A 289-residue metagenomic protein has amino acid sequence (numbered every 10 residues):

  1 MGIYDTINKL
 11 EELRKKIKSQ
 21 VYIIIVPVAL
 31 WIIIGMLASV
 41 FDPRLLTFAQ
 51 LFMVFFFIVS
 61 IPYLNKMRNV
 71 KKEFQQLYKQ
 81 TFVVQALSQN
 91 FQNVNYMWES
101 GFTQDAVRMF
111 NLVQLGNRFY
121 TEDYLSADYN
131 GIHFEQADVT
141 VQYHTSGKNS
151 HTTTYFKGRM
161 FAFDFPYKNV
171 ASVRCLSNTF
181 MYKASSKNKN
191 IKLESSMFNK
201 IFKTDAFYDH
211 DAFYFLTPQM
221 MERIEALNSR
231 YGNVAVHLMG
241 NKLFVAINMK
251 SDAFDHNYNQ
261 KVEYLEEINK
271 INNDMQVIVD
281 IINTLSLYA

Functional and structural regions predicted by a protein language model:
M1-T6, F74-F91: Juxtamembrane membrane-interface segments of multi-pass membrane proteins
M1-V21: Cytosolic juxtamembrane N-terminal segments of multi-pass membrane proteins
K15-K18, V59-F82: Transmembrane-cytosolic junction motif
K18-L30: Transmembrane alpha-helical segments and their cytosolic interface motifs in multi-pass membrane proteins
I23-I24, L51, I58-V59: Hydrophobic alpha-helical transmembrane segments of integral membrane proteins, especially lipid-exposed positions
L30-S39: N-terminal signal sequences
S39-F56: Hydrophobic alpha-helical transmembrane segments
V84, S88, W98-Y143, G147-G158 (+1 more regions): Charged, low-complexity intrinsically disordered regions
